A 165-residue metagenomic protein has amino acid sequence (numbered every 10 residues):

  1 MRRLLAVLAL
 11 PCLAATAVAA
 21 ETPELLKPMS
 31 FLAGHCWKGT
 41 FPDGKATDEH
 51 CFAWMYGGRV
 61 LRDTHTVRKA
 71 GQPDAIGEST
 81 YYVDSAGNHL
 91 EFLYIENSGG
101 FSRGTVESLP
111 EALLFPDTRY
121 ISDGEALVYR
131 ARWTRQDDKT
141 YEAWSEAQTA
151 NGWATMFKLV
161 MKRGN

Functional and structural regions predicted by a protein language model:
M1-L4: Positively charged n-region of N-terminal signal peptides that target proteins for export
A6-A15: Bacterial N-terminal signal peptides
A19-N165: Hydrophobic small-molecule pocket/channel-lining residues, especially in calycin-type beta-barrels
